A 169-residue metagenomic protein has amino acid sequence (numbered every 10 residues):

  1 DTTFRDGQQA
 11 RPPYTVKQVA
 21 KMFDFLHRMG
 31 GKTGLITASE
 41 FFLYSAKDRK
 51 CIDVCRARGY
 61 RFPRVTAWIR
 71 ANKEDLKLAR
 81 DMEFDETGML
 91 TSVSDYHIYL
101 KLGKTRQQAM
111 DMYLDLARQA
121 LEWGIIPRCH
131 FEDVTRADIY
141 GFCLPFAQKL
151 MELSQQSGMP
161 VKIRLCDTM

Functional and structural regions predicted by a protein language model:
T2: N-terminal beta1-alpha1-beta2 module of alpha/beta enzyme domains
D6, R11-L35, V54-R58, K73-M169: Alpha/beta enzyme core
L35-F42: Divalent metal-dependent hydrolysis catalytic cores, especially in the metallo-beta-lactamase
L43-F62, A67-W68, N72-L78: N-terminal active-site wall of soluble small-molecule enzyme domains
